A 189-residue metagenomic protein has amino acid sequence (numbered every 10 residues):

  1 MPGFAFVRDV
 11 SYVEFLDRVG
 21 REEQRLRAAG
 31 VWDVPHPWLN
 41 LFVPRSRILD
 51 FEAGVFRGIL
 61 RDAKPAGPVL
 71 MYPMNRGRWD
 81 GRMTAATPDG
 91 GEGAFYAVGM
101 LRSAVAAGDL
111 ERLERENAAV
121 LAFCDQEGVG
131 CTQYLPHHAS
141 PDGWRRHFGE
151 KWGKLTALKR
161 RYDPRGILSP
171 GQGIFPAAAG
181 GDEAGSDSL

Functional and structural regions predicted by a protein language model:
M1-E116, L135-H137, R145: C-terminal substrate-recognition/cap domain of FAD-linked oxidoreductases
E23-G30, P37, E127-L189: Activity-critical C-terminal alpha-helical subdomain
F51-G58, F123, L158-R161: Generic, well-ordered alpha-helical scaffold segments in large soluble proteins
G58-A63, Q126-E127, R165: Secondary-structure transition/capping motifs at alpha-helix termini and the adjoining loop/turn into the next element
F95, E114-L121, W152-L155: Short amphipathic alpha-helical surface patches that serve as generic macromolecular interface elements
D109-C131: Long, well-ordered alpha-helical scaffolding segments within enzyme catalytic domains, especially pronounced
